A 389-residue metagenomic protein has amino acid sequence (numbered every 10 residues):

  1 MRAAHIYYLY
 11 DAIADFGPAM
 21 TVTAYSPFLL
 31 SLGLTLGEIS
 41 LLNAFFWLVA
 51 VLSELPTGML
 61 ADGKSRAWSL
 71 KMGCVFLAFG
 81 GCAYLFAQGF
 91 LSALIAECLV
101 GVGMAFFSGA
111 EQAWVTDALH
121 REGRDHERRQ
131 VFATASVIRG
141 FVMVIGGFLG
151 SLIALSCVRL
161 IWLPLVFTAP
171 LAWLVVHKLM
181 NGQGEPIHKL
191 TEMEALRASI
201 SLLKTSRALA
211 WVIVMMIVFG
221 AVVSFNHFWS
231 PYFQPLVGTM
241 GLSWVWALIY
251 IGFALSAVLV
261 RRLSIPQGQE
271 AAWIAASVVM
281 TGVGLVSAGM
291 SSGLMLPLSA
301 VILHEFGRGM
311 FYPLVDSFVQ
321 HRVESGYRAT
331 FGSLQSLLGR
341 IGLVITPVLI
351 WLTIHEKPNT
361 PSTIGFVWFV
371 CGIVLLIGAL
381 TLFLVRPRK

Functional and structural regions predicted by a protein language model:
M1, M180-V214: Juxtamembrane intracellular "pre-TM" segments in multi-pass secondary transporters
M1-L52, T205-I249, G339: Helix-loop boundary and gating motifs at the non-cytosolic
L52-S65, A154, S256-Q269, I354: Helix-to-loop junctions at the C-terminal end of transmembrane segments in multipass secondary transporters
V75-G89, V279-S292: C-terminal ends and interior cores of transmembrane alpha-helices in multi-pass membrane transporters/permeases
C98-G140: Cytoplasmic helix-loop-helix junction between adjacent transmembrane helices in 12-TM secondary transporters
L152-F167, G241-S243, L352-L375: A membrane-interface helix-boundary motif in multi-pass transporters
L165-T191, F383-K389: Helix-loop junctions on the cytosolic side of multi-pass membrane transporters, especially the intracellular loop
A271-Y312: C-terminal transmembrane helical hairpin of 12-TM major facilitator-type secondary transporters
